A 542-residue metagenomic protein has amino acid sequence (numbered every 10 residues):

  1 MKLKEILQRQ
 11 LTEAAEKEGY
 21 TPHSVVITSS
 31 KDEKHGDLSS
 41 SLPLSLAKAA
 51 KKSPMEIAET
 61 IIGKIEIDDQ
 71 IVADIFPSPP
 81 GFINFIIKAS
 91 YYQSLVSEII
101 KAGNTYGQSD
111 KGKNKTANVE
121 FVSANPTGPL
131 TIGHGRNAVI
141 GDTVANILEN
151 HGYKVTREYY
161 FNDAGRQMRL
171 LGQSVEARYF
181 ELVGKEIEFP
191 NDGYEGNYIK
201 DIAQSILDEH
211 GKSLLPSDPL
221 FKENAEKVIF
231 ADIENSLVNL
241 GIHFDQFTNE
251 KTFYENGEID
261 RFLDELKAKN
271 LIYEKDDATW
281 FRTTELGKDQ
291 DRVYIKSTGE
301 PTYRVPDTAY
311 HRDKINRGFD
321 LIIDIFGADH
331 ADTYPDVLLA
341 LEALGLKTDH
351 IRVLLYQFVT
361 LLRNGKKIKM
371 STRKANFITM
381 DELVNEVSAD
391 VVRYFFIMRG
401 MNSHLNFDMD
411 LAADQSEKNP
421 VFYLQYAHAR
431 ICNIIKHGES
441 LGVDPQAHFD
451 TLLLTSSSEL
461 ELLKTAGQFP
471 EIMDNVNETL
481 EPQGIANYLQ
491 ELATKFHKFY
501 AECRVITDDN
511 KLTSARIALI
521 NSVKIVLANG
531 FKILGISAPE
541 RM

Functional and structural regions predicted by a protein language model:
M1-Q93, N104, Q108-M542: Non-catalytic interaction-recognition regions
S94-I99: Short, charged, solvent-exposed linker or helix-capping segments at domain edges/interfaces that act as flexible hinges
